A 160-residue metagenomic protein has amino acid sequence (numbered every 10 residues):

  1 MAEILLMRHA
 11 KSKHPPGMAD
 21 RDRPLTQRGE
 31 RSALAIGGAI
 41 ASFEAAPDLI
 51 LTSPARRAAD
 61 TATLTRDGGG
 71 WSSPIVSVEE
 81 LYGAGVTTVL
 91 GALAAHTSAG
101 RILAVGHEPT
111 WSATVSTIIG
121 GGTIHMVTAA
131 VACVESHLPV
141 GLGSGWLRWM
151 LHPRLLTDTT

Functional and structural regions predicted by a protein language model:
A2-E79, G121-H125, T160: Active-site-proximal alpha-helix that buttresses catalytic centers in soluble enzyme cores
I4, R101-L103, V131: Residue-level preference for the first positions of well-ordered beta-strands
P16, T61-T63, T87, A113-S116: Short glycine-/acidic-enriched loop or helix-start segments at secondary-structure transitions that form or flank
F43-A46, A95-G100: Glycine-rich phosphate-binding loop signature in dinucleotide/nucleotide-binding domains
R56-D60, A84, P109-T110: Short alpha-helical
L81-S98: Short phosphate-binding loop-to-helix
A99-T117: A glycine-rich beta-strand to alpha-helix segment that forms a phosphate/ribose-binding loop at ligand/cofactor sites
G121-W146, M150-L156: Domain-level recognition of soluble alpha/beta enzyme cores, biased toward histidine phosphatases/phosphomutases
